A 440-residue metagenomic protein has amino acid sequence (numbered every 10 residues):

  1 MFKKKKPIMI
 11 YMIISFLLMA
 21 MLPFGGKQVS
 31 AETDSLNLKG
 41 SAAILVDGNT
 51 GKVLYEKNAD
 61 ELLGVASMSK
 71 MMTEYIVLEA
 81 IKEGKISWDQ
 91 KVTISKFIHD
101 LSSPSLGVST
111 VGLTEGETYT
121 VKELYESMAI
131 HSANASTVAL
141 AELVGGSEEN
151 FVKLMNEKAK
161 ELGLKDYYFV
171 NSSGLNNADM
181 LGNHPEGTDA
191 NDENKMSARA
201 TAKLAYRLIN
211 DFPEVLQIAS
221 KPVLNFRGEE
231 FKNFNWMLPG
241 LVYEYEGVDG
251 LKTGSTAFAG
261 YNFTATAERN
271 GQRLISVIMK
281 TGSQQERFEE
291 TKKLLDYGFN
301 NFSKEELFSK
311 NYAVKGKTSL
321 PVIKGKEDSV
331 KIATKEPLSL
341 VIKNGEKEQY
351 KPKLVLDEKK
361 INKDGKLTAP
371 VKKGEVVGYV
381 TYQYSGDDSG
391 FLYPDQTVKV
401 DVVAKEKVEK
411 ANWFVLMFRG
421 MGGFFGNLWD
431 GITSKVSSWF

Functional and structural regions predicted by a protein language model:
F2-K3, S67, D249: Short alpha-helical segments used as structural interaction elements across diverse proteins
F2-S30, M421: Sec-dependent N-terminal signal peptides of Gram-positive bacterial secreted proteins and lipoproteins
K4-P7, S87, S95, S147 (+2 more regions): Alpha-helix initiation/capping motif
M9, S87, V144-G145, S283-E286: Poly-acidic low-complexity segments
F24-R199, I209-F212: Active-site-adjacent loops and short helices of periplasmic peptidoglycan-processing enzymes
L181-G182, E186-F440: Domain-terminus/edge residues, biased toward the C-terminal soluble/receptor-binding domains of extracytoplasmic
